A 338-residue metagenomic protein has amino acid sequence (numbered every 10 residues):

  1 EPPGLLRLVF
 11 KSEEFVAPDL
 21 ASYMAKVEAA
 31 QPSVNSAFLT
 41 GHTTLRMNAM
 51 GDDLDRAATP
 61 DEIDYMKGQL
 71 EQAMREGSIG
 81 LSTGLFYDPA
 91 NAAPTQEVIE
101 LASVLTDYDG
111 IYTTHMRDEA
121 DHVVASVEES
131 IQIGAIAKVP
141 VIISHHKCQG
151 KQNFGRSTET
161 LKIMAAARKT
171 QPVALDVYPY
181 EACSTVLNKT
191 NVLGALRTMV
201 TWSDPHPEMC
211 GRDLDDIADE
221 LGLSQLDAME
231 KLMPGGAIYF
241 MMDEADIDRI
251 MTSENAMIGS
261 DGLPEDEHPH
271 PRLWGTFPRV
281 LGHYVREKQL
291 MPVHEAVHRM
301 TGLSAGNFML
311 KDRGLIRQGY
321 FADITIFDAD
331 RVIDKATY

Functional and structural regions predicted by a protein language model:
E1, F38-G41, G77, H115 (+5 more regions): Residue-level detector of functionally special positions within alpha-helical transmembrane segments of multi-pass
E1-I79, Q171, Y180: Divalent-metal coordination cores built from histidine and acidic residues
S12, S36, T40-H42, T83-G84 (+5 more regions): Fold-independent oxyanion-binding glycine-rich loops and adjacent beta-strand/coil segments at enzyme active sites
V16-L20, S157, W274: A structural signal for well-ordered alpha-helical scaffolds and beta->alpha junctions
A21-A25, A57-T83, P89-P234, I238-M257: Histidine/acidic residue-rich metal-binding segments in metalloenzymes
A135, T190-K231, M242, D248-R331: His/Asp/Glu-enriched, well-ordered alpha-helical/loop segment that forms or immediately abuts the divalent-metal
I333-Y338: Short, surface-exposed loop/helix-turn segments at secondary-structure junctions that function as lids/hinges flanking
